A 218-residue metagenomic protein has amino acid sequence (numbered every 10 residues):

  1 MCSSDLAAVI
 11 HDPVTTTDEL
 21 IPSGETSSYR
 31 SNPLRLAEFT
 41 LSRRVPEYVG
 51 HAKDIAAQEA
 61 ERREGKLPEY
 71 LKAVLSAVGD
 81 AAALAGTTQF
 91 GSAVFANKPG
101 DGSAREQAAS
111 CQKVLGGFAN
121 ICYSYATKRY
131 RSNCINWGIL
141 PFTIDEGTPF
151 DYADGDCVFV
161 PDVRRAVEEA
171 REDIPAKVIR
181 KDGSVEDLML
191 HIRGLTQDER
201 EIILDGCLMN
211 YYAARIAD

Functional and structural regions predicted by a protein language model:
M1-D218: Fe-S-dependent hydro-lyases/dehydratases of central metabolism
